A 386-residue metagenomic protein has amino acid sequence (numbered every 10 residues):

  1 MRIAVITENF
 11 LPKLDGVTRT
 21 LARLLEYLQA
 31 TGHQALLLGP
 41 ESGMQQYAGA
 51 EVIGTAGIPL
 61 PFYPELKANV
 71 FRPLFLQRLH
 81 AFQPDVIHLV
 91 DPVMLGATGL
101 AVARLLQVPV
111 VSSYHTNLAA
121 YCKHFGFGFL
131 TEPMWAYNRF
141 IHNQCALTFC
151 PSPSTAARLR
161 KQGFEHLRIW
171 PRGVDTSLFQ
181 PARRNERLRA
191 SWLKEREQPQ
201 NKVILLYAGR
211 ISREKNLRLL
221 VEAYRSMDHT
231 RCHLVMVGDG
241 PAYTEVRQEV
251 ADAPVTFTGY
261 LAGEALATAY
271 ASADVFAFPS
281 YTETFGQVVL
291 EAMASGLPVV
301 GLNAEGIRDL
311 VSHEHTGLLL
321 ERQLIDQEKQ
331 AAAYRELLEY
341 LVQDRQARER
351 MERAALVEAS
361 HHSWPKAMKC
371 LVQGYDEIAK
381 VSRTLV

Functional and structural regions predicted by a protein language model:
M1-G54, W364, V372, R383: N-terminal subdomain of nucleotide-sugar transferases
G39, G54, W135-A190, F257: Donor nucleotide-sugar binding/catalytic pocket of nucleotide-sugar-dependent glycosyltransferases
Q198-R225: Conserved donor-binding/catalytic core segment of Leloir-type glycosyltransferases
T244-E264: Nucleotide-activated donor-binding/catalytic signature segment of Leloir-type glycosyltransferases, i.e., the conserved
Y260-L261, T268-A273: Short alpha-helical donor nucleotide-sugar binding micro-motif in glycosyltransferases
Y281: Aromatic "clamp/platform" in nucleotide-sugar-dependent glycosyltransferases that forms part of the donor/acceptor
P298-G301, V311: Short hydrophobic beta-strand element within catalytic cores of glycosyltransferases and related nucleotide-activated
R308-E339, Q346-A347: Change "using UDP/GDP/dTDP sugars" to "using nucleotide sugars
